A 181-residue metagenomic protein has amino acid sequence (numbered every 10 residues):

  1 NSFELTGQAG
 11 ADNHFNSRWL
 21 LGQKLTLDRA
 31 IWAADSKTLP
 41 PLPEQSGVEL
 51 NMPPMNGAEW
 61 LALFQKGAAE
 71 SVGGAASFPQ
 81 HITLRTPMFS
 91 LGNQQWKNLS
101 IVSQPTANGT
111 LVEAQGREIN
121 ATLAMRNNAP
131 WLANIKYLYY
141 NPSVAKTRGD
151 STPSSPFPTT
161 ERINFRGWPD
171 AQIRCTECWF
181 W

Functional and structural regions predicted by a protein language model:
N1-W181: Membrane-proximal interfacial segments on either side of biological membranes
